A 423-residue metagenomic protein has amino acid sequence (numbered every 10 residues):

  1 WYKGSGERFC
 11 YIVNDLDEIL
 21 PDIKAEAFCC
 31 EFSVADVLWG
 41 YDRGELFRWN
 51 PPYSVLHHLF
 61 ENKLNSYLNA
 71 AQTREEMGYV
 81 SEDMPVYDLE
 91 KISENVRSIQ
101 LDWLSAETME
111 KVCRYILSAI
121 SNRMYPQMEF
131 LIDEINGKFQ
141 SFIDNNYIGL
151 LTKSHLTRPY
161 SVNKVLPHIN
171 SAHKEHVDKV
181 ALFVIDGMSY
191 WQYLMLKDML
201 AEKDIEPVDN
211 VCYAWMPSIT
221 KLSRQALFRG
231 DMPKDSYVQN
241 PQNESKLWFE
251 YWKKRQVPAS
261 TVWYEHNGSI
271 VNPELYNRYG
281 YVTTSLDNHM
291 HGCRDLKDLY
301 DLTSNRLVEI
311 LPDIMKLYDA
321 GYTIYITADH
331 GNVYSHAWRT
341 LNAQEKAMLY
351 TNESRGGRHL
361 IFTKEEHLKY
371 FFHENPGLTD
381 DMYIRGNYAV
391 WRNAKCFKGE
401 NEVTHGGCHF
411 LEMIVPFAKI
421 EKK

Functional and structural regions predicted by a protein language model:
W1-V180, G187-I324, A328-K423: …; additionally, a secondary subgroup of soluble metalloenzymes is captured
